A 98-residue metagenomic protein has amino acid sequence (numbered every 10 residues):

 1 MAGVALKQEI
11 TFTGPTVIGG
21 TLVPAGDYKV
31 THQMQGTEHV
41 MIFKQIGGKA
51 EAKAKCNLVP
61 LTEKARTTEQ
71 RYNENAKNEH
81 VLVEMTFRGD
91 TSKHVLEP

Functional and structural regions predicted by a protein language model:
M1-V17: Short acidic, Pro/Gly- and aromatic-enriched capping/linker segments at domain boundaries
L6-Q8, G26, T37-H39: A generic structural signal for short beta-strands and their flanking turns/coil linkers
T11, H32-Q33: Solvent-exposed, non-transmembrane regions of integral membrane proteins
P24-A25, A52, K93: A sequence-level detector of short linear motifs
G26-H32: A short tyrosine-centered beta-strand micro-motif
E38, I42-F87: Mid-chain, structured segments of secreted extracytoplasmic proteins
G89-E97: Short, low-complexity, Pro/Ser/Thr/Gly-rich segments in the mature regions of secreted, periplasmic
